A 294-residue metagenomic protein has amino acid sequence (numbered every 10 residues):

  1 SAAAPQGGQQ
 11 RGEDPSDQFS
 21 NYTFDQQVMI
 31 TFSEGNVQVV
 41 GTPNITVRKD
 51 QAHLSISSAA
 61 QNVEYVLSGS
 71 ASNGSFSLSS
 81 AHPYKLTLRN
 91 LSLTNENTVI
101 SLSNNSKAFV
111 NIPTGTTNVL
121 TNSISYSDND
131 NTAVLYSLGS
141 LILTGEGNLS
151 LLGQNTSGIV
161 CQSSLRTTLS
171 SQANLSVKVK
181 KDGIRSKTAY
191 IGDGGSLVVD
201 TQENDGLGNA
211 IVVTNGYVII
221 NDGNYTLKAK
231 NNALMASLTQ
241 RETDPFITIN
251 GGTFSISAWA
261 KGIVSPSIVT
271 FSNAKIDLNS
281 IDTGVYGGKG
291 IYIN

Functional and structural regions predicted by a protein language model:
S1-N294: A composition-driven surface/loop motif
